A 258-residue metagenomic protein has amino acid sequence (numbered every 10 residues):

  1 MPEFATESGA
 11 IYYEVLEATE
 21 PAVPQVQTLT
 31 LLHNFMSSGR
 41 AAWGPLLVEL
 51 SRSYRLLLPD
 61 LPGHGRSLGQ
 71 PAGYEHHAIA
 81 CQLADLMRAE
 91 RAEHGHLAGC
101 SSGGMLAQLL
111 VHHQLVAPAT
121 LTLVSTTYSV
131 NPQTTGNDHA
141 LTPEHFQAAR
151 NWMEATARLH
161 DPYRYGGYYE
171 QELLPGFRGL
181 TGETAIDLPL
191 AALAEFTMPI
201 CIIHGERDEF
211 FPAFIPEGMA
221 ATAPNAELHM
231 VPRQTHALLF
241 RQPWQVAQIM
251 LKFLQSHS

Functional and structural regions predicted by a protein language model:
G9-R66: Conserved HGGG/HGGXW glycine-rich cap/lid loop of the alpha/beta-hydrolase fold
G44, V48, L57-H96: Active-site loop/oxyanion-hole signature of alpha/beta-hydrolase fold enzymes
M105-H113, A117-W152: Flexible "cap/lid" loop of the alpha/beta hydrolase fold
Y163-A191, R207: Hydrophobic, aromatic-rich cap/lid helix
F196, I202-H204: Short beta-strand/loop motif that positions the catalytic acidic residue of the alpha/beta-hydrolase fold
M198, P212-A221: Short alpha-helix in the alpha/beta-hydrolase fold that links the catalytic acid
R207-F211, H236: Acidic catalytic loop of the alpha/beta-hydrolase fold
Q234-A247: Catalytic histidine-centered segment of alpha/beta-hydrolase-like enzymes
